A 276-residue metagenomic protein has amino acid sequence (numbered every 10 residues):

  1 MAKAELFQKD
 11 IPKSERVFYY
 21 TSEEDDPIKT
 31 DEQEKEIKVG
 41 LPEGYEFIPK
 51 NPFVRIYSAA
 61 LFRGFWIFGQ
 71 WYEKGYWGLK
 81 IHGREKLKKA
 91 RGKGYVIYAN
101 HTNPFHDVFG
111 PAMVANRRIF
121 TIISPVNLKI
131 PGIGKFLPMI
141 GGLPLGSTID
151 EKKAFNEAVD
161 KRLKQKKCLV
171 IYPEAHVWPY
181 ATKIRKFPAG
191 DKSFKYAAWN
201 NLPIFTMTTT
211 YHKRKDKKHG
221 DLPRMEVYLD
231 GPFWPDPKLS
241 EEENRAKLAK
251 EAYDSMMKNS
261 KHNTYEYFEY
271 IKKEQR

Functional and structural regions predicted by a protein language model:
A2-I37, N156-R276: Non-catalytic C-terminal accessory region of glycerolipid acyltransferases and related lyso-lipid remodeling enzymes
A2-V96, H106-G110, K272, R276: Membrane-anchoring hydrophobic helices of lipid-metabolizing enzymes
F65, L128-I133, R214-D216, L222: Short, glycine/polar-rich helix-capping loops at beta-to-alpha or helix-loop-helix junctions that flank or form
G69-Y72, M139-S147, H176-P179: Short, basic, glycine/proline-bearing loop/turn elements
W77, H101, I149-K153, K186-F187: A conditional alpha-helix N-cap/helix-loop micro-motif detector
I81-R84, I130, K152-N156: Structural motif corresponding to alpha-helix initiation and N-cap regions
K89-I149: Catalytic core of membrane glycerolipid acyltransferases/transacylases, capturing the structured, soluble-facing
